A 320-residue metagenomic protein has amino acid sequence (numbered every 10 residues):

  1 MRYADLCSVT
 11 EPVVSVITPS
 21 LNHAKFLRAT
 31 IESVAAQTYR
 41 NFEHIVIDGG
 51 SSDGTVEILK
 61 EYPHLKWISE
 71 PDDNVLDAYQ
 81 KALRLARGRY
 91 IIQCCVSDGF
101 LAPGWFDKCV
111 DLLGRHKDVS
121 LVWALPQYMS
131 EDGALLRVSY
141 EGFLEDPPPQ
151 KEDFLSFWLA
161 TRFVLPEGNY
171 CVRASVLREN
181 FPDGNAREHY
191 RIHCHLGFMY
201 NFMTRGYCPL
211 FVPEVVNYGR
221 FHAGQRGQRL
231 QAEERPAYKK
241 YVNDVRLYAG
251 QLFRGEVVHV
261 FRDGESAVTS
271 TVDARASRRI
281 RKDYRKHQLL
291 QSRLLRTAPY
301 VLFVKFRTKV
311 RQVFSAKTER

Functional and structural regions predicted by a protein language model:
M1-S33: N-proximal low-complexity "stem/linker" segments adjacent to membrane-targeting elements
V16, A124, F143-Y238: Conserved nucleotide-sugar donor-binding catalytic segment
E32-N41: Short, acidic, metal-binding catalytic loop of nucleotide-sugar glycosyltransferases
N41-G50, I68-P71: Short beta-strand/loop segment that forms part of the nucleotide-sugar
D48-E57, C95: A conserved acidic beta->alpha catalytic loop
E70-A86, V96: Glycine-rich, basic loop-to-helix element that forms the pyrophosphate-binding segment of sugar-nucleotide handling
I91-I92: Short aromatic/hydrophobic "clamp" motif used to bind/position activated sugar donors
G104-V138: Conserved donor NDP-sugar-binding/catalytic core segment of glycosyltransferases
